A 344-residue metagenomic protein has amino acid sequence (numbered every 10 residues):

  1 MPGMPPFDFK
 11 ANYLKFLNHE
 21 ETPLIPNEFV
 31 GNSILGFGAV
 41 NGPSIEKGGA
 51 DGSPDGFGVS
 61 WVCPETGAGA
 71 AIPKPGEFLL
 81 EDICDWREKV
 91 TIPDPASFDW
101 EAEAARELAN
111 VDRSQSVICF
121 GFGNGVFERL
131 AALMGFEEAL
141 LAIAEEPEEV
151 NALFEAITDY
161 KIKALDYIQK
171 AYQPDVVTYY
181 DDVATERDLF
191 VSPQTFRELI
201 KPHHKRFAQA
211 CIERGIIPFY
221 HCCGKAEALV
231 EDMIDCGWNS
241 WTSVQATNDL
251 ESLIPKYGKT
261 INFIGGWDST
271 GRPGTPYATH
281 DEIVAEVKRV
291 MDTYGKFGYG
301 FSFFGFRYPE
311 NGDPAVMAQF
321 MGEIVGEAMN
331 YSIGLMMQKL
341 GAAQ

Functional and structural regions predicted by a protein language model:
M1-N32, T91-Q344: Active-site loop segments of alpha/beta catalytic cores
G3-P6, K47-D51, G76, N151: Alpha-helical interaction segments
N18-E20, L24-P64: N-terminal accessory/capping or targeting/presequence segment of soluble
G38-G42, E65-G69, P73-K74, A131-A132 (+2 more regions): Short aromatic-enriched loop/helix-cap "lid" or pocket-rim segments at secondary-structure transitions that line
D51-E101, V111-V117: A contiguous, low-structure linker/loop signature
